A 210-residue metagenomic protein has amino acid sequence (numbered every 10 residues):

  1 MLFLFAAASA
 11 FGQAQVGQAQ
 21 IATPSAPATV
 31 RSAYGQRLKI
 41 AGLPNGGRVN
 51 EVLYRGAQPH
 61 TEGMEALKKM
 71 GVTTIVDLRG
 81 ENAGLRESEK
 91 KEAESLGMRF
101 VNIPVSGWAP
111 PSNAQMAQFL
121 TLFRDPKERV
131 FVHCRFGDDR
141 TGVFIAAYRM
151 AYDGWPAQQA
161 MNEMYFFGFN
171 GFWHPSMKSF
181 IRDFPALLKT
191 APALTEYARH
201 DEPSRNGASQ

Functional and structural regions predicted by a protein language model:
L2-V130, V143-Q210: Cys-dependent protein tyrosine phosphatase-like superfamily
C134: Short cysteine clusters
G137: Substrate/cofactor-recognition hotspot
R140: Glycine/aspartate-rich loop-and-adjacent alpha/beta segment that forms the canonical ThDP
